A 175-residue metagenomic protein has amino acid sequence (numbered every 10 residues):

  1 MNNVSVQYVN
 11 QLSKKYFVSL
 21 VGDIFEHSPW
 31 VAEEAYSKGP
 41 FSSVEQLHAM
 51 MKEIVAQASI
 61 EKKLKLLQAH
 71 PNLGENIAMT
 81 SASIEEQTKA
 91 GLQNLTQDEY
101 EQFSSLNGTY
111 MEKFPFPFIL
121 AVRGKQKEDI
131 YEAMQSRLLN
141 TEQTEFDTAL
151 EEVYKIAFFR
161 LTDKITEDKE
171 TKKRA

Functional and structural regions predicted by a protein language model:
M1-G22: Charged, compositionally biased N-terminal leader segments and the immediate start of the first structured element
V6-Q11, V31-N107, I156-A175: Aromatic-anchored, charged helix-turn/loop surface patch used as a conserved interaction hotspot
L12, H27, K38, S42 (+4 more regions): Residue-level signal for short amphipathic helical patches enriched in basic/charged and nearby hydrophobic residues
K14-F17, V31, L47, K127-I130: N-terminal alpha-helical segment
V21-A32: An N-terminal domain-start capping segment
S28, A35, F118: Residue-level signal for inorganic ion chemistry
Q97-D168: C-terminal non-catalytic interaction appendages of large macromolecular assemblies
